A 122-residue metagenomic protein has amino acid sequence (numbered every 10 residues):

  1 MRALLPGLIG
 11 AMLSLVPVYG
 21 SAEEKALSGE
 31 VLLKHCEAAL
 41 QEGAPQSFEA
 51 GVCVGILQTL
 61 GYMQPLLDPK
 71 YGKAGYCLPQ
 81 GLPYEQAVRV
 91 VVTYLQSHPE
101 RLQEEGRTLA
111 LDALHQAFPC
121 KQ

Functional and structural regions predicted by a protein language model:
M1-L8: Bacterial N-terminal signal peptides that target proteins for export
L5, Q80-L82, G106: Solvent-exposed, flexible loop/coil residues
L15-Y19: N-terminal signal peptide c-region/cleavage motif recognized by signal peptidases
G20-E24: Boundary at the C-terminal end of the N-terminal hydrophobic targeting segment
L27-V90: Short N-proximal segments of mature Sec-exported proteins
R89-Q122: Short, compact, well-ordered microdomains
